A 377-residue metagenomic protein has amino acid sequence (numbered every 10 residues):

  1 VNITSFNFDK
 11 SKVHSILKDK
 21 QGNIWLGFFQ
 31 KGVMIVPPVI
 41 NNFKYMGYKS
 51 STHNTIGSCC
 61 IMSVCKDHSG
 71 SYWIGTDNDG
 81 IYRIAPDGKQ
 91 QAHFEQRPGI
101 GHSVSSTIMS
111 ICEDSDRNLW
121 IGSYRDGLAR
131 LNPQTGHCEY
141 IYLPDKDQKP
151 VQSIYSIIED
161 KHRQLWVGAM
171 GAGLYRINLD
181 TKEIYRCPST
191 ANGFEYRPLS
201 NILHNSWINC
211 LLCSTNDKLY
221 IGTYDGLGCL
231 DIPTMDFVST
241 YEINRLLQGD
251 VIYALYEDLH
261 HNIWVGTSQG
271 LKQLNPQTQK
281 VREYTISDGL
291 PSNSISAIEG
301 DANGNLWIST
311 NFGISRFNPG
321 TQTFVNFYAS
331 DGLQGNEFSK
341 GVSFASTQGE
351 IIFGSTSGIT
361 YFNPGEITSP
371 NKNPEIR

Functional and structural regions predicted by a protein language model:
V1-R377: Carboxylate-rich, polar loop motifs that coordinate divalent cations or form catalytic acidic clusters
